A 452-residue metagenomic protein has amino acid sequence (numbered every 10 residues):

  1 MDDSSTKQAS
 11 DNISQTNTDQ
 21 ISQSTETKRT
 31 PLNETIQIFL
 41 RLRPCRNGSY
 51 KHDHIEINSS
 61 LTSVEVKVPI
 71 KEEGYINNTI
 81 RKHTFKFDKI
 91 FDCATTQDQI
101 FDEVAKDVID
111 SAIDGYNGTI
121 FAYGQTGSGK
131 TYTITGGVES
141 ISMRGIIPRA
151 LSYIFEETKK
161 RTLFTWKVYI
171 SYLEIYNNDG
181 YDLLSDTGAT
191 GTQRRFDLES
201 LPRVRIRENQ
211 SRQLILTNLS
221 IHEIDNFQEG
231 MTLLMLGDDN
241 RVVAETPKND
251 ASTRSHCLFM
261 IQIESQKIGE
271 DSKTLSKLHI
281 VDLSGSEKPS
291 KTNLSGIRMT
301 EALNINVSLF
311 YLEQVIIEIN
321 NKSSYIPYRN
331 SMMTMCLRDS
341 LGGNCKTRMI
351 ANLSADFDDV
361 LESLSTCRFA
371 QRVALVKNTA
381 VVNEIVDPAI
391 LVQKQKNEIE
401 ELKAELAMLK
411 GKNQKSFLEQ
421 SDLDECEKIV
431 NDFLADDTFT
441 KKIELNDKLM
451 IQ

Functional and structural regions predicted by a protein language model:
M1-Q37, S63-E65, E72-K82, S211-L214 (+4 more regions): Alpha-helical coiled-coil stalk/tail regions that mediate dimerization/assembly and cargo/adaptor binding
S4, L32-L42, R46, I113-I268 (+3 more regions): Conserved nucleotide-state-sensing and coupling region of NTP-binding domains
I57-I100: Charged, amphipathic alpha-helical linker segments immediately N-terminal to NTP-binding catalytic cores
K86-F91, I134-V138, Q213-S220, S290-R298 (+1 more regions): Short hinge/gating elements
A105-A112: Pre-Walker A adenine-sensing motif
D182-L184, K288-N293, V360-L361: Cytochrome P450 core scaffold surrounding the K-helix E-X-X-R motif and the conserved "meander" helix-loop region
L278-S295: Switch II (G3) loop of P-loop NTPases
T300-V315, I350: Inter-motif core of Ras-like GTPase G domains
